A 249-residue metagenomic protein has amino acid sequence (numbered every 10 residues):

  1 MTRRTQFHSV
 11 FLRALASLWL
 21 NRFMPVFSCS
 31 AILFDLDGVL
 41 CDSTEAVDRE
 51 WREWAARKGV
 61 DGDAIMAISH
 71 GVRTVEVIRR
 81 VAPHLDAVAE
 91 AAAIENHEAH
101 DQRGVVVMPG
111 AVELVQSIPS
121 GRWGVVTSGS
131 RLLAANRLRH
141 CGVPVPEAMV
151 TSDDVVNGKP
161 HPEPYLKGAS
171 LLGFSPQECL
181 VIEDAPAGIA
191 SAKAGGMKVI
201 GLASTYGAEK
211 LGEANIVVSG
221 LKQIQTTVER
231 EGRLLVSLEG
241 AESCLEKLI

Functional and structural regions predicted by a protein language model:
M1-F23: Intrinsic disorder/low-complexity segments
M1-R4, R103, T226: Intrinsically disordered/low-complexity terminal segments and short unstructured peptides
A16-L18, L33, V126, T205: Short stretches within intrinsically disordered, low-complexity N-terminal or propeptide regions
F23-C29, R131-I249: Asp-based, Mg2+/Mn2+-dependent phosphohydrolase catalytic module
P25-R122, S130-L132, V143-P144: N-terminal helical cap/lid subdomain that shapes the substrate entry/recognition surface in HAD-like hydrolases
D61, R122-G124, S175, K198: Residue-level detector of anion-binding/catalytic polar loops
I65-I68, V126-S128, I182, L202: Structural motif
V107, V126, N157: Residue-level marker of regulatory loop/turn positions in helix-turn-helix DNA-binding domains and in histidine
